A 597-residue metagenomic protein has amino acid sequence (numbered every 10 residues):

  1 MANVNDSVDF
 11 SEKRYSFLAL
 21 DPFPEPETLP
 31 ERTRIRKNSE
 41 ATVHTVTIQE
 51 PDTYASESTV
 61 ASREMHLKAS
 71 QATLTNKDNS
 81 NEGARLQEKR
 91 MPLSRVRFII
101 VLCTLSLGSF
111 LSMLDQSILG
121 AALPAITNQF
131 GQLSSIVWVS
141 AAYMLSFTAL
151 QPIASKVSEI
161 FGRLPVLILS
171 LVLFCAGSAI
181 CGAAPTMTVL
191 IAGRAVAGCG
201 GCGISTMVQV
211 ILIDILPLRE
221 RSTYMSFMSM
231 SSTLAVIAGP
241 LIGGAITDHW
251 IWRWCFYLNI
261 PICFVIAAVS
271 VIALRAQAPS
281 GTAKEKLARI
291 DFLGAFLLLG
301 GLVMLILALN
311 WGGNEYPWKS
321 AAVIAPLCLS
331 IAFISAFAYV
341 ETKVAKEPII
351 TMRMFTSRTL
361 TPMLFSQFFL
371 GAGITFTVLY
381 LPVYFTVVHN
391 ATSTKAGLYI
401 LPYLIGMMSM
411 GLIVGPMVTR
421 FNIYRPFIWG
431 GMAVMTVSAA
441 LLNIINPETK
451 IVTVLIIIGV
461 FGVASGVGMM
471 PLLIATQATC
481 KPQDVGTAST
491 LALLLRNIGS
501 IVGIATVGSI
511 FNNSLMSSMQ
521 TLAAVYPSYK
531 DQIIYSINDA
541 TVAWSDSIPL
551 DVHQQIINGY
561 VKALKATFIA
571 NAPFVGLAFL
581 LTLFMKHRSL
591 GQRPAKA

Functional and structural regions predicted by a protein language model:
M1-R95, S518, Y526-I537, H587-A597: Intrinsically disordered, low-complexity terminal tails of fungal membrane proteins
L74, V265, L473-I474, L495-K586 (+1 more regions): Hydrophobic transmembrane architecture of multi-pass small-molecule transporters
L102-L107, L111-A125, F130-Y143, W318-T487 (+3 more regions): Transmembrane core module of solute transporters
S117, M144-P152, C202, T233-I237 (+3 more regions): Residue-level signature of mid-helix packing/kink "hotspots" within the transmembrane helices of 12-pass Major
I126-T127, V157-S158, L190, I242-W250 (+5 more regions): Interfacial helix-cap and linker-helix signal at transmembrane-aqueous boundaries of multi-pass secondary transporters
F147, Q151-L293: Helix-loop-helix hairpins in multi-pass membrane proteins, especially solute transporters
A183-R194, I251, I444-I458, S514-S518: Helix-loop junctions at membrane interfaces in 12-TM secondary transporters
W250-F365: Hydrophobic transmembrane-helix bundles of small-molecule transporters
